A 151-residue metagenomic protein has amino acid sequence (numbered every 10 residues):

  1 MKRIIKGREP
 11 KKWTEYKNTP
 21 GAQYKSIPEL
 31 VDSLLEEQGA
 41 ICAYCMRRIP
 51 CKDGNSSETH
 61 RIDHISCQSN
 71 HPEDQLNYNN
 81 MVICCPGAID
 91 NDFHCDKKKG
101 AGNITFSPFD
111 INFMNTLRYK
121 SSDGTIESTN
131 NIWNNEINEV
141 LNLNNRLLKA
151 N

Functional and structural regions predicted by a protein language model:
M1-A40, I49-R61, S66-N151: Replace "small metal-dependent catalytic modules" with "small catalytic or cofactor-binding modules
A43-Y44: Short, contiguous, helix-prone interaction/anchoring segments in small proteins
